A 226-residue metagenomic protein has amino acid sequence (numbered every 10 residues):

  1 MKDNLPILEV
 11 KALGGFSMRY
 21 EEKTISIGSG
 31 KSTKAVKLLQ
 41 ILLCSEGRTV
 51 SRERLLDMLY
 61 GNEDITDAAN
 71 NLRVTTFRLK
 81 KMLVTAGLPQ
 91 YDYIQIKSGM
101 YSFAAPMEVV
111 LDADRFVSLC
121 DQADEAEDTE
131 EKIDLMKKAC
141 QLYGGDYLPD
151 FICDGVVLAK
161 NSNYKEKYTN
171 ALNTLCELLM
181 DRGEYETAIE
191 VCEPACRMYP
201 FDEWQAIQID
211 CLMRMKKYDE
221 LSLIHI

Functional and structural regions predicted by a protein language model:
M1-L38, D92-M100: Short boundary/linker motifs that mark transitions into or out of structured domains
G15, S29-Q40, I65-A86: DNA-recognition element of transcription regulators
M18, L55, L79, F116 (+1 more regions): Short hydrophobic/aromatic patches on the structural cores and recognition surfaces of FHA
I25-L59, L79, E203-A206: Short amphipathic alpha-helical recognition elements used for nucleic-acid or partner binding across transcription
C44, D64-I65, G99-I224: Intrinsically disordered, charged and Pro/Gly-enriched terminal/linker segments that flank large helical-solenoid
L55, H225-I226: Adenylate-forming
A86-D92: Short, flexible active-site-proximal loops enriched in glycine and acidic residues
